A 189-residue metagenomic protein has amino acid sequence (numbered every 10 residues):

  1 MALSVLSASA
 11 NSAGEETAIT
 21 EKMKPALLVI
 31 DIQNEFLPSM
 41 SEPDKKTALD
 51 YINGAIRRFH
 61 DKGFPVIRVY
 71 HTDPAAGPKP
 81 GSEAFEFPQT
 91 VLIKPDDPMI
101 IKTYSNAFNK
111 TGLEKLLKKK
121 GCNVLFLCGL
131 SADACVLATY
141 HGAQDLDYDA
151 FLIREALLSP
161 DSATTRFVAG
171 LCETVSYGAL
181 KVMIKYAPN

Functional and structural regions predicted by a protein language model:
M1-V5: Bacterial N-terminal signal peptides
L6-E21, A26, G54-R57, A75-N189: Active-site-adjacent betaalpha module
Q33-S39: Short acidic, Gly/Ser-rich segments with clustered Asp/Glu that frequently serve as metal-coordination loops in enzyme
S39-D44, P78-G81: Short, solvent-exposed loop/turn segments at secondary-structure boundaries
S41-R68: A short alpha/beta connector and helix-capping loop motif
Y70-P74: Glycine-rich N-terminal segment of FAD-binding domains in flavoprotein oxidoreductases, spanning the beta-loop-helix
